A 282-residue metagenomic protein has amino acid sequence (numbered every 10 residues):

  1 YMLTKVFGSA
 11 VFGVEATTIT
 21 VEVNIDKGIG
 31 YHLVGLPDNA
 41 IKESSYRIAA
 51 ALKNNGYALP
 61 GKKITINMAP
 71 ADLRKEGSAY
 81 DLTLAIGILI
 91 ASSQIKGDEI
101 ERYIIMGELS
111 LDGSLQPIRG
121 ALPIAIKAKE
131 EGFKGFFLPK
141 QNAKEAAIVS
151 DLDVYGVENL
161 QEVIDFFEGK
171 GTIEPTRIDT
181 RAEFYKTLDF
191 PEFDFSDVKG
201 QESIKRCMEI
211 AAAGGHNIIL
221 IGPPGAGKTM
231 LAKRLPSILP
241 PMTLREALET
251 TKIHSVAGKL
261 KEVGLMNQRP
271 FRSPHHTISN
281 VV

Functional and structural regions predicted by a protein language model:
Y1-M230: Peripheral, non-AAA+ core regions of ATP-driven protein-machinery
D151-E158, L235-M242, R272-I278: Short, exposed beta-strand "edge-strand" segments with a Pro/Gly-rich flavor and a Y/T-containing core
P191-R206, G215-I218, E246, K252-V282: Switch/coupling sub-region of P-loop NTPases
I219-L260: Walker A/P-loop
